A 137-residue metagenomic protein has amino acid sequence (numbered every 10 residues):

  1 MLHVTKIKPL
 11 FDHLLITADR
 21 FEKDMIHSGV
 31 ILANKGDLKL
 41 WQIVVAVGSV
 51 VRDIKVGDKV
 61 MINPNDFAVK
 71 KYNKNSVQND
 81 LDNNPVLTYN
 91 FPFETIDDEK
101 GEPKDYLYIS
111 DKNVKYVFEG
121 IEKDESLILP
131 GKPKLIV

Functional and structural regions predicted by a protein language model:
M1-V137: Acidic-enriched and Gly/Ser
